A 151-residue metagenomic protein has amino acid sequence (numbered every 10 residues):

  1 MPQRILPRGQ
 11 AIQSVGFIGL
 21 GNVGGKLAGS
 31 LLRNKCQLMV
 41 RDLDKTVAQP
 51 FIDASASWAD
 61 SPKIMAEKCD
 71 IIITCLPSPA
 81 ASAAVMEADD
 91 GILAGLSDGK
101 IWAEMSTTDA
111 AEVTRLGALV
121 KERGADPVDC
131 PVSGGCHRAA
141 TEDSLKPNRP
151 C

Functional and structural regions predicted by a protein language model:
P2-T74, K100, M105, C136-A139: NAD(P)+-binding Rossmann beta1-loop-alpha1 motif at the extreme N-terminus of oxidoreductases
V15, T107-C151: Rossmann-fold dinucleotide-binding core
G21, E87, L93-A94, S133 (+1 more regions): Generic, ordered loop/turn and secondary-structure boundary motif
A28, C36, F51, S82-V85 (+3 more regions): A generic "cationic amphipathic patch" detector
A54-P62, V85, A125, D143-K146: A short alpha/beta connector and helix-capping loop motif
A59, P79-A80, N148-R149: Short alpha-helix boundary/capping motifs
P62-T74, P79-P127: Rossmann-fold NAD(P) dinucleotide-binding segment
